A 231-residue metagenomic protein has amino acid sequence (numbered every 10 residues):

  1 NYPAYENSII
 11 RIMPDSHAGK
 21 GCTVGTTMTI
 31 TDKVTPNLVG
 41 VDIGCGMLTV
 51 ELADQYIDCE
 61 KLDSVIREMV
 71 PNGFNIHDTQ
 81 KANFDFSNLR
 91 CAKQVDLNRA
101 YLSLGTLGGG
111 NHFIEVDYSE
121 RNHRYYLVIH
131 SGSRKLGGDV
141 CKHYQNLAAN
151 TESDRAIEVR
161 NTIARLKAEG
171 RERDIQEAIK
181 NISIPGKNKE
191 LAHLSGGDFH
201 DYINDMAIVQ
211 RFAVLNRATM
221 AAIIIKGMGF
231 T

Functional and structural regions predicted by a protein language model:
N1-T231: Hydrophobic N-terminal alpha-helices or hydrophobic patches in metabolic proteins across all domains of life
